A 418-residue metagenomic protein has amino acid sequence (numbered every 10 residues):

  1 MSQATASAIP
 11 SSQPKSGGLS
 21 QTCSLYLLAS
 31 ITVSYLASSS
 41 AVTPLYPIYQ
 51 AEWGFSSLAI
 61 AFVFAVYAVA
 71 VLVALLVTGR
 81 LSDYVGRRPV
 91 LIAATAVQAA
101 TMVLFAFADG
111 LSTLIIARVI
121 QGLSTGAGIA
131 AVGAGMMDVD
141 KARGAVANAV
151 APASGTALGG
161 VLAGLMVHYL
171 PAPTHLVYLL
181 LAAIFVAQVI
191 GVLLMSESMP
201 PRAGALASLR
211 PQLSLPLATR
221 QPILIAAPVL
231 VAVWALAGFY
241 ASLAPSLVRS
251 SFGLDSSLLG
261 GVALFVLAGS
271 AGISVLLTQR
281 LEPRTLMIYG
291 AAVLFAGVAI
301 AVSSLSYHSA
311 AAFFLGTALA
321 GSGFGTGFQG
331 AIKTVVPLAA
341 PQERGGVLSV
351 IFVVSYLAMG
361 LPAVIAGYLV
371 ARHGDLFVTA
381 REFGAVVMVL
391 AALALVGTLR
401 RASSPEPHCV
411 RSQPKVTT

Functional and structural regions predicted by a protein language model:
G54, G86, F107-S112, P171 (+1 more regions): Helix-breaking motifs and short loop linkers at transmembrane-helix boundaries and internal kinks in secondary membrane
L72-L111: Conserved MFS/SLC helix-loop-helix module at the cytosolic interface between two early adjacent transmembrane helices
A117-P152: Cytoplasmic helix-loop-helix junction between adjacent transmembrane helices in 12-TM secondary transporters
A147-L193: Helix-loop-helix hairpin linking two adjacent transmembrane segments in secondary transporters
L176-V192, A380-G397: Symmetry-related core transmembrane helices of the 12-TM Major Facilitator Superfamily/SLC fold
L259-P283: Transmembrane alpha-helices of Major Facilitator/SLC transporters
L286-A331: C-terminal transmembrane helical hairpin of 12-TM major facilitator-type secondary transporters
I332-V378, F383-G384, A394: A late C-terminal transmembrane helix in Major Facilitator Superfamily
